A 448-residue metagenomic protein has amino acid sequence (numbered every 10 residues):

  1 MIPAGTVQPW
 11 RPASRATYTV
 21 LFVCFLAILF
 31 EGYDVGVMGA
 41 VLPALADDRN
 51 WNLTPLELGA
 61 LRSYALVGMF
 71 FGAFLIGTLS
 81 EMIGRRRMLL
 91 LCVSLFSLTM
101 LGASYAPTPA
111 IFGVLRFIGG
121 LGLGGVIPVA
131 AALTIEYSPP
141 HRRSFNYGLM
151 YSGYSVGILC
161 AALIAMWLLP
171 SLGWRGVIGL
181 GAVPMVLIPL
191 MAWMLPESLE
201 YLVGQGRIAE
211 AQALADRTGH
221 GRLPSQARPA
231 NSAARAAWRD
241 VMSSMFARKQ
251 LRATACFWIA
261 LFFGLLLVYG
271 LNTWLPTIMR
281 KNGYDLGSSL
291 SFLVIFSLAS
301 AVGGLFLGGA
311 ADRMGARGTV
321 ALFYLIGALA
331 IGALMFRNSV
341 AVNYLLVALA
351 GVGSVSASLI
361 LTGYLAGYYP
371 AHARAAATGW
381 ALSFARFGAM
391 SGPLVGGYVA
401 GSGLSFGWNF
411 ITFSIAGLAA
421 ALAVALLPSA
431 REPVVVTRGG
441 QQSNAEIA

Functional and structural regions predicted by a protein language model:
M1-P9, M194-A253, V435-A448: Intracellular cytosolic loops and amphipathic helices of Major Facilitator Superfamily
M1-Y33: Cytosolic juxtamembrane N-terminal segment immediately preceding the first transmembrane helix of multi-pass
G39, R248-G304: Extracytoplasmic gate region of multi-pass secondary transporters
G39-F71, S288: Extracellular/periplasmic helix-loop-helix junction of adjacent transmembrane segments in MFS-like secondary
F71-P109: Conserved MFS/SLC helix-loop-helix module at the cytosolic interface between two early adjacent transmembrane helices
G84, Y105-I111, P139, G315 (+1 more regions): Helix-breaking motifs and short loop linkers at transmembrane-helix boundaries and internal kinks in secondary membrane
L115-S152: Cytoplasmic helix-loop-helix junction between adjacent transmembrane helices in 12-TM secondary transporters
P170-G181, G401-I415: A membrane-interface helix-boundary motif in multi-pass transporters
